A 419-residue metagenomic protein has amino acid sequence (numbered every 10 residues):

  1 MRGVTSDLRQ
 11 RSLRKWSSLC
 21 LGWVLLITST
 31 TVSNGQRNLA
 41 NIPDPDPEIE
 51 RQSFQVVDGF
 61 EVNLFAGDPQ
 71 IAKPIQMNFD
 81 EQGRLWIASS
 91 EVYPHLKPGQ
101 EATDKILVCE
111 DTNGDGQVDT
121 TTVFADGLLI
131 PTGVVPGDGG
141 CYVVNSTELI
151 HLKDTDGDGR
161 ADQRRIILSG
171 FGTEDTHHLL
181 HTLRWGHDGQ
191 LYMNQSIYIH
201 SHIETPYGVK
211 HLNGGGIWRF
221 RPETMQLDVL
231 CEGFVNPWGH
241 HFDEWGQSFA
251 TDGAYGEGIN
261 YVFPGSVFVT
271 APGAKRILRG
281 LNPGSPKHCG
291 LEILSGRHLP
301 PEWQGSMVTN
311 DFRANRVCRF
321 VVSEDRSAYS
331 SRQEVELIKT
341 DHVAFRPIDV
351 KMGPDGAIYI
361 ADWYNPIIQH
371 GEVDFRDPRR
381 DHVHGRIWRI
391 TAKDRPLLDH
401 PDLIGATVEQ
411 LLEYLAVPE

Functional and structural regions predicted by a protein language model:
M1-G3, I199: Short intrinsically disordered, low-complexity coil segments enriched in acidic
G3-C20: Bacterial N-terminal signal peptides that target proteins for export
T5, T28-T31: Ala/Thr-enriched low-complexity intrinsically disordered regions
S18-S29: Bacterial N-terminal signal peptides
N34-A416: Beta-propeller domains with acidic blade repeats across secreted/periplasmic ectodomains and cytosolic WD/CNH propellers
